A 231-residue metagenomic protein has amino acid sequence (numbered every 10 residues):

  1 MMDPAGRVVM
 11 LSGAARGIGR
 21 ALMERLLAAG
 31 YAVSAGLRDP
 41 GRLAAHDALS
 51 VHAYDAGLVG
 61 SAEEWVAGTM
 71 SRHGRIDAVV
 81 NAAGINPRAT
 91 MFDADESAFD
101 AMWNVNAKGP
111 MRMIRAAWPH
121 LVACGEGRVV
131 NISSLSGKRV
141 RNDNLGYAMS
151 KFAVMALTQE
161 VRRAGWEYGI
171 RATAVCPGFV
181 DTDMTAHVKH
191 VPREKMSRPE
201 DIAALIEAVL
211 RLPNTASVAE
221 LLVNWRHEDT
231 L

Functional and structural regions predicted by a protein language model:
A15-R16: Conserved glycine-rich cofactor-binding loop
A82-P87: Conserved NAD(P)H cofactor-binding loop of Rossmann-fold oxidoreductase domains
T90-M91, A98-D100: Substrate-binding pocket helix/loop in short-chain dehydrogenase/reductase
I114, S150: Active-site helix of classical SDR
S134: Residue(s) in the substrate-gating loop at a strand-loop-helix junction that position the organic substrate next
R139, E160-I170: Active-site-adjacent segment of SDR/Rossmann-fold oxidoreductases
E167-I170, A174-V175, V191-L231: C-terminal helical subdomain
